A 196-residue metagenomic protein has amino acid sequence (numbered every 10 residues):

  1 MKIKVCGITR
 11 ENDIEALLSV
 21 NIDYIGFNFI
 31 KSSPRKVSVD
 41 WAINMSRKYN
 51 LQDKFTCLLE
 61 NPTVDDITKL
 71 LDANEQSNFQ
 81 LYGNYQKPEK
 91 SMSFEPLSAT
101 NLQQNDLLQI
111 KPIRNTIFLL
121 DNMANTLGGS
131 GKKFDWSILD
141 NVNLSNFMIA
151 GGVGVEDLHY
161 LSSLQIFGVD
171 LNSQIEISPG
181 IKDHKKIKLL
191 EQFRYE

Functional and structural regions predicted by a protein language model:
M1-K4: Extreme N-terminal starter segment of soluble prokaryotic enzymes
G7: Short Cys/His-rich zinc-binding micro-motifs
I14-V20: Alpha/beta enzyme core
Y24-D40: Glycine-rich, proline-tolerant flexible connector loops at the mouths of alpha/beta enzymes
V39-K48, D53, D66-K69, A73-S173 (+1 more regions): Short loop-to-alpha-helix "cap/lid" segments that border enzyme active sites across diverse enzyme classes
T56: Conserved glycine-rich "GG(E/T)P / GGGxP" loop and the immediately following alpha-helix in the radical SAM core
E60-P62: Active-site acidic/histidine proton-transfer and metal-coordination neighborhood in alpha/beta enzyme cores
